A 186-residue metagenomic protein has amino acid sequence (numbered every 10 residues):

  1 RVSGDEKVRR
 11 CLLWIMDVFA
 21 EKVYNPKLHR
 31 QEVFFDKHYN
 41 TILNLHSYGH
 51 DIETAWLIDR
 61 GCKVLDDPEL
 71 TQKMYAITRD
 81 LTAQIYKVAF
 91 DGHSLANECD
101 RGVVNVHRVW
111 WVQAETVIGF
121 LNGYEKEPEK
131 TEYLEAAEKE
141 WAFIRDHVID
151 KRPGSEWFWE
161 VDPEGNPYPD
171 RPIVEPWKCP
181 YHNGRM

Functional and structural regions predicted by a protein language model:
R1-M186: Glycan-recognition and catalytic cores of secretory/periplasmic carbohydrate-active enzymes
